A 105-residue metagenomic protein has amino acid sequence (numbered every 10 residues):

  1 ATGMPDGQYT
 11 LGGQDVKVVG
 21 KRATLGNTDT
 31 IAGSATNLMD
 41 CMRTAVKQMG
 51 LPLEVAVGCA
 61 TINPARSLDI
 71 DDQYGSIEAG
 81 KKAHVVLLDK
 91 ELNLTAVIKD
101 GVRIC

Functional and structural regions predicted by a protein language model:
A1-A79, V85-L88: His/Asp/Glu-enriched, well-ordered alpha-helical/loop segment that forms or immediately abuts the divalent-metal
A83-H84, T95: Structural beta-strand/beta-sheet cores of well-ordered domains, especially the beta-sheet scaffolds that support
E91-I98: Short, Lys/Arg- and Gly-enriched loop/turn segments at beta-strand edges
